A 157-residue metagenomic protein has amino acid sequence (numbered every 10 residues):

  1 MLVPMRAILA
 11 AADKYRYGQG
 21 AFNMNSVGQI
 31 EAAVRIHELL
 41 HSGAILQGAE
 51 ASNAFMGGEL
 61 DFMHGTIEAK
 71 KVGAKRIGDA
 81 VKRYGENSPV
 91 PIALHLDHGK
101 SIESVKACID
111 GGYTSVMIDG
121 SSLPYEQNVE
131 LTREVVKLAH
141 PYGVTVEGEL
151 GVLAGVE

Functional and structural regions predicted by a protein language model:
M1-G20, A32, A80-K82: N-terminal amphipathic alpha-helix/helix-capping segment at the start of soluble metabolic enzymes
L2, G28-E31, A74-K75, K100-V105 (+1 more regions): Active-site-adjacent beta->alpha loops and helix N-cap segments on the catalytic face of soluble alpha/beta enzymes
K14-G18, L40-A44, S88-I92, G112-T114 (+1 more regions): Short, well-ordered coil/turn segments that N-cap beta-strands
Y17, A54-A74, Y113-L131, E157: Glycine-rich tight-turn/loop motif centered on a GG-T
Q19-N23, A44-G48, I92-H98, V116-I118 (+1 more regions): Hydrophobic faces of well-ordered beta-strands that scaffold small-molecule active sites in alpha/beta enzyme cores
S26-G28, E50-A54, L96-I102, G120-P124 (+1 more regions): Active-site-proximal loop/turn and secondary-structure-junction residues that shape catalytic pockets, frequently
V34, L39-I102, K106: Active-site cofactor/substrate anionic-group-binding motifs, chiefly glycine- and Lys/Arg-rich phosphate-binding loops
L46, I102-S122: A short alpha/beta connector and helix-capping loop motif
